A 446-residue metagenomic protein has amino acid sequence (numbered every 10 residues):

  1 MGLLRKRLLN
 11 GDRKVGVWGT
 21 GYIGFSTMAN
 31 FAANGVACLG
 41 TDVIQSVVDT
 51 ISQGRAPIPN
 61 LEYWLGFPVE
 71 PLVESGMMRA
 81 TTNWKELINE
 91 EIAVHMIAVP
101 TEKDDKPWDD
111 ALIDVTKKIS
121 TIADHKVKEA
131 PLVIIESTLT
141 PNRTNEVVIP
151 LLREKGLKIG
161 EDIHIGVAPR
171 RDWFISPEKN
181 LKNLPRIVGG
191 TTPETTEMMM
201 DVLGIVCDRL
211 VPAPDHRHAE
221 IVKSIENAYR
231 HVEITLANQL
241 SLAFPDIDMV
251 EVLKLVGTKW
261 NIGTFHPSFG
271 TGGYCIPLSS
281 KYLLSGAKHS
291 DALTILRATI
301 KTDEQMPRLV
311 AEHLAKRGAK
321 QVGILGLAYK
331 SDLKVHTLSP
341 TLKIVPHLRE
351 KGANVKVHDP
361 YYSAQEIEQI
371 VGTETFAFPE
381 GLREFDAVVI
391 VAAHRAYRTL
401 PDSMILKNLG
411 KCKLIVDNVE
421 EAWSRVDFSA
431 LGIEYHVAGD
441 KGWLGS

Functional and structural regions predicted by a protein language model:
M1-S446: Structural/interface elements that position substrates and couple domains in central-metabolism enzymes
